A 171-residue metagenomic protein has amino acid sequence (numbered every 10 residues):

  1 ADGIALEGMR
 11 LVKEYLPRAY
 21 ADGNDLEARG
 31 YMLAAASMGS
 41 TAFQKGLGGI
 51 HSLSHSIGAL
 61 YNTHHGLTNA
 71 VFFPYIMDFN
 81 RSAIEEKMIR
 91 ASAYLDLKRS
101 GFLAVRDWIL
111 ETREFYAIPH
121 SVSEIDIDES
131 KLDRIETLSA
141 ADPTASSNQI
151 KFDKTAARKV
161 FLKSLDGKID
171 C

Functional and structural regions predicted by a protein language model:
A1-K45, Q149, T155: Carboxylate- and glycine-rich phosphate/diphosphate-binding segment that chelates Mg2+/Mn2+
A5, R29-M32, M88, V105 (+2 more regions): Hydrophobic packing residues in well-ordered alpha-helices of helical domains and bundles
L6-G8, G48, R81-A83, L110-A117 (+1 more regions): Short acidic alpha-helix initiation/capping motifs at coil-to-helix transition points, especially at protein N-termini
L6-M9, K13, L33-A36, S54 (+4 more regions): Generic structural concept
M32-G39, F73, I109, R113 (+2 more regions): Short alpha-helical scaffolding segments that buttress acidic/His motifs in well-ordered protein cores
M38-N69, D142-S147: Glycine-rich phosphate/pyrophosphate-binding beta-alpha loops
L60-K131: Gly/Pro-rich interdomain helix-loop hinge
S130-C171: Short, amphipathic C-terminal "tail helix"
